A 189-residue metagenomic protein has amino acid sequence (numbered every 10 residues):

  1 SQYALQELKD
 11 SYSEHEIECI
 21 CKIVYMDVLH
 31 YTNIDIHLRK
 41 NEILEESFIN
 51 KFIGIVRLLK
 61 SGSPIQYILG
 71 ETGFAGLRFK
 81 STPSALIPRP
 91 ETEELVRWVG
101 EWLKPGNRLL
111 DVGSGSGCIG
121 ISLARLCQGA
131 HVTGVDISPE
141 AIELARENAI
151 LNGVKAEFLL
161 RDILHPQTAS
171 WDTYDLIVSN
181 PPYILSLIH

Functional and structural regions predicted by a protein language model:
S1-Y31, D35-I36, E42: Non-catalytic accessory regions of SAM-dependent methyltransferases
E7, S11, I55, L59 (+1 more regions): Residues that form generic nucleotide/phosphate-binding pockets
Y25-W98, W102: Conserved AdoMet
E91-S186: Conserved SAM/SAH cofactor-binding pocket of Class I
H189: Conserved adenylation A10 loop of the ANL superfamily
